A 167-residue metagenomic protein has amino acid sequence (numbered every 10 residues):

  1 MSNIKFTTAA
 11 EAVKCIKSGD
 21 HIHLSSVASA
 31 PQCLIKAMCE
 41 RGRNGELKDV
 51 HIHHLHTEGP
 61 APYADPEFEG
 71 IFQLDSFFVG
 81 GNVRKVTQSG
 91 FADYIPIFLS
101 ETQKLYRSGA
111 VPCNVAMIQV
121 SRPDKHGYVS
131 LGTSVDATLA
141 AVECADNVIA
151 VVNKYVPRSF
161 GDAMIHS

Functional and structural regions predicted by a protein language model:
M1-S167: Conserved alpha/beta enzyme-core scaffold
